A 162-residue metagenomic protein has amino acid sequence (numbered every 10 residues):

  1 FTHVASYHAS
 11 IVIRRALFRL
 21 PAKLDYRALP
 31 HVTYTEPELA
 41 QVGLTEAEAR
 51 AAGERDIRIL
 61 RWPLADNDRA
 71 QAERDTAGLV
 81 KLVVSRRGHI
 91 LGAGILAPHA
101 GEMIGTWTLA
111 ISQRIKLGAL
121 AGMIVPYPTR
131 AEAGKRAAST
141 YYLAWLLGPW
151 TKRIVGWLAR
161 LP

Functional and structural regions predicted by a protein language model:
F1-Y26: Rossmann-like dinucleotide/flavin-binding elements
L17, A22, L29, Y34-T45 (+1 more regions): Flexible, glycine-rich terminal cap/loop adjacent to redox cofactors in electron-transfer oxidoreductases
